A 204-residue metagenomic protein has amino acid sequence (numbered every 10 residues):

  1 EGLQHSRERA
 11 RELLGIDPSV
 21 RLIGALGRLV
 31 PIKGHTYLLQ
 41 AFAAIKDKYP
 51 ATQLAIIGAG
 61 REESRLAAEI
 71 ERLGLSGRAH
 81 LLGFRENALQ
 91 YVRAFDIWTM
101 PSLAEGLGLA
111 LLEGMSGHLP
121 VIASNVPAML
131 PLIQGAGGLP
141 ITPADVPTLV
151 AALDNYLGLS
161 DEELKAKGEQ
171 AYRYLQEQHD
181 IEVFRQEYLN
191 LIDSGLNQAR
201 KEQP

Functional and structural regions predicted by a protein language model:
E1-I16, E162: A short helix/loop element that forms part of the nucleotide-sugar donor recognition site in Leloir-type
R9-E12, E163-E177, F184-E187: A short, well-ordered alpha-helix in the C-terminal region of glycosyltransferases
R21, A25-A44, L54, R61-A68 (+2 more regions): A conserved mid-protein helix/loop that constitutes part of the nucleotide-sugar donor-binding site
A67-G83: Nucleotide-activated donor-binding/catalytic signature segment of Leloir-type glycosyltransferases, i.e., the conserved
F84, L103: Aromatic "clamp/platform" in nucleotide-sugar-dependent glycosyltransferases that forms part of the donor/acceptor
L112-E113, V126-P140: Short acidic/histidine- and often glycine-rich active-site loop of Leloir-type glycosyltransferases that engages
P120-A123: Short hydrophobic beta-strand element within catalytic cores of glycosyltransferases and related nucleotide-activated
G135, L139-P147, N155-D161: Conserved acidic donor-binding segment of nucleotide-sugar-dependent glycosyltransferases
